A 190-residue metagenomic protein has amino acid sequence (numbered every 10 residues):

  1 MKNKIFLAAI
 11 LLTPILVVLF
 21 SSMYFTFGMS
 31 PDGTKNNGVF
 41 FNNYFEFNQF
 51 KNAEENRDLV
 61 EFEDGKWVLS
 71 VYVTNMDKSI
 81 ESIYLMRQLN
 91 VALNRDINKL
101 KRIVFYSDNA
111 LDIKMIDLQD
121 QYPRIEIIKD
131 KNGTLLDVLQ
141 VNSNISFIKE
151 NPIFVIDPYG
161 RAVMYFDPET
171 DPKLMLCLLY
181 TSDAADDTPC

Functional and structural regions predicted by a protein language model:
M1-K51: N-terminal targeting signals for export/organelle localization
F62-K78: Short active-site neighborhood of thiol/selenol oxidoreductases, capturing the structured segment around
V71, R102-F105, V155: Structural beta-sheet core signal
D77, E81-Q121: Structural microenvironment flanking redox-active thiols in thiol-disulfide oxidoreductases
I103, M115-E150: Short, internal strand/loop/helix patches that form the active-site neighborhood or redox-interaction surface
L135-L176: Thiol/disulfide oxidoreductase modules built on the thioredoxin-like
Y180-A185: Conserved small/polar residues in nucleotide/adenosyl-binding loops
